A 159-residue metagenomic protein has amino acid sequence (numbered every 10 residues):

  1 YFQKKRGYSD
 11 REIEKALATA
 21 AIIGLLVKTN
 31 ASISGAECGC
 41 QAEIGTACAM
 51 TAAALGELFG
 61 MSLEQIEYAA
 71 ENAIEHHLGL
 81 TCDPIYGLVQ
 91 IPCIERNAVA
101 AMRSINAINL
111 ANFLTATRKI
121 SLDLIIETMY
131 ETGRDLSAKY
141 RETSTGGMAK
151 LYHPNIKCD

Functional and structural regions predicted by a protein language model:
Y1-H76: Phosphate/pyrophosphate-binding betaalpha-module
C48-D159: Functionally critical mobile loop/hinge segments
